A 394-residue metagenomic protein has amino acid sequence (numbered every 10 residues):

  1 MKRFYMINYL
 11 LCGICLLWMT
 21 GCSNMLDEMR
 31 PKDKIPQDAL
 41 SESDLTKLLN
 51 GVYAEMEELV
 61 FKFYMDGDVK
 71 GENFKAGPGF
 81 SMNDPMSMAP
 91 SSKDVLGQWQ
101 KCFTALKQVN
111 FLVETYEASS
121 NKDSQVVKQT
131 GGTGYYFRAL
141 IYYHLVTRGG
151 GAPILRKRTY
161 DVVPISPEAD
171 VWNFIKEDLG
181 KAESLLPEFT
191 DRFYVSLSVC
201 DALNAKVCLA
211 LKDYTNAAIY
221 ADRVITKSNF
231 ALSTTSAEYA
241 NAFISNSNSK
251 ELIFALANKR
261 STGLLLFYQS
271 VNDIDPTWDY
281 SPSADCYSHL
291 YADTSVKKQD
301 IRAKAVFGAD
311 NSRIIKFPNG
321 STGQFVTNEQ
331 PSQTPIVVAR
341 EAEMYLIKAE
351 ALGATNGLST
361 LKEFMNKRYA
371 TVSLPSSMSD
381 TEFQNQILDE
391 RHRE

Functional and structural regions predicted by a protein language model:
M1-P31: Bacterial Sec-dependent N-terminal signal peptides
C22-M65: Acidic, glycine-rich segments characteristic of secretory precursors and extracytoplasmic regions
I35-P36, K62-G77, A152, E188-Q269 (+1 more regions): Short, surface-exposed recognition loops and adjoining beta-strand edges that mediate ligand/DNA contacts, enriched
T46, G79-R148, D161-P167, S184-P187 (+3 more regions): Conserved, well-structured interaction surfaces
L49, L106-V109, W172, L179 (+4 more regions): Inward-facing hydrophobic residues that define packing positions of alpha-helical scaffold repeats
K93, N229-N356, T360: Elongated scaffold/linker segments in the mid-to-C-terminal portions of large proteins
